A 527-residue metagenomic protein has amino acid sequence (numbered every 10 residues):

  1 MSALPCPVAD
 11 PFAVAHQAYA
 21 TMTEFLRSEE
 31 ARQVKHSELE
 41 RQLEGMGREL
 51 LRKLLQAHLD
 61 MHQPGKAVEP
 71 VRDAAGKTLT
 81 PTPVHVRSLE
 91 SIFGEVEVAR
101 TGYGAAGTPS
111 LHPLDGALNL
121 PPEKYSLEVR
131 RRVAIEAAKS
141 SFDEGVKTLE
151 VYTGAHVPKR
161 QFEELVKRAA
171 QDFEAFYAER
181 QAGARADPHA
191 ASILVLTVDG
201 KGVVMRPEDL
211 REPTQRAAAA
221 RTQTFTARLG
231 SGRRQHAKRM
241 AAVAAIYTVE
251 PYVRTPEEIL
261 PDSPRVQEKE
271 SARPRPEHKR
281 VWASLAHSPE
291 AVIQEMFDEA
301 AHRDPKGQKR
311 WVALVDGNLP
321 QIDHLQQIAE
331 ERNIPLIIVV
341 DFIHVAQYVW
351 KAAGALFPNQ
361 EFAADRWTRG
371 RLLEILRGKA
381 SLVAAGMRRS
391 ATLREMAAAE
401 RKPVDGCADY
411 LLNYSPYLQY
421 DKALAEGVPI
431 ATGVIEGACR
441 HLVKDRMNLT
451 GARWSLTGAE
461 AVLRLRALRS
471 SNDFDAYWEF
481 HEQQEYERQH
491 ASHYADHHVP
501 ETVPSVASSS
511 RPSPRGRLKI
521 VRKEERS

Functional and structural regions predicted by a protein language model:
M1-D60, L79, R100-S527: Catalytic center-proximal scaffold of phosphoryl-transfer enzymes
Q56-G76: Short, basic/low-complexity N-terminal boundary segments at the transition from targeting/disordered tails
P70-S88, E426: Short acidic, Pro/Gly- and aromatic-enriched capping/linker segments at domain boundaries
V96-E97: Short linker/helix segments within small regulatory modules
